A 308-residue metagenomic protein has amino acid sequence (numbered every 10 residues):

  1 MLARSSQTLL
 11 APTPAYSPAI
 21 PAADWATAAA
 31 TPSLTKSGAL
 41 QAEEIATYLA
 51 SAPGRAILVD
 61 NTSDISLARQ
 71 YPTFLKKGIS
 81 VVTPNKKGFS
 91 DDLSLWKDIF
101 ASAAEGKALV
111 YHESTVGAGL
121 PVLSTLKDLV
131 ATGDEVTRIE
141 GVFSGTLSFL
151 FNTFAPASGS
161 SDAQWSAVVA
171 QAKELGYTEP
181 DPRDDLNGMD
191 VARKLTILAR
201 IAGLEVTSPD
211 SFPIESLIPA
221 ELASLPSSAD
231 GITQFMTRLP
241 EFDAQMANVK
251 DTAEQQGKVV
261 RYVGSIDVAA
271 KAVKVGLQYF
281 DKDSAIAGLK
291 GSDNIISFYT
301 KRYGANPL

Functional and structural regions predicted by a protein language model:
M1-K77: N-terminal glycine-/serine-/threonine-rich beta1-alpha1-beta2 phosphate-ribose binding loop of Rossmann-like
A11-S17, Y71, L93-W96, P121-K127 (+2 more regions): Short acidic, glycine/serine/threonine-rich loops at helix termini
D64-K77, K86-S114, A118-L129: Rossmann-fold NAD(P)-binding glycine/threonine-rich loop
V81-V82, L109-V110, E179: Hydrophobic beta-strand scaffold residues
E105-K107, Y111-L175, D185-V191, I197: Rossmann-like NAD(P)H-binding beta-loop-alpha module
A163, A167-G288, I295: Substrate-binding/catalytic subdomain of NAD(P)-dependent oxidoreductase enzymes
Y303-L308: C-terminal catalytic subdomain
